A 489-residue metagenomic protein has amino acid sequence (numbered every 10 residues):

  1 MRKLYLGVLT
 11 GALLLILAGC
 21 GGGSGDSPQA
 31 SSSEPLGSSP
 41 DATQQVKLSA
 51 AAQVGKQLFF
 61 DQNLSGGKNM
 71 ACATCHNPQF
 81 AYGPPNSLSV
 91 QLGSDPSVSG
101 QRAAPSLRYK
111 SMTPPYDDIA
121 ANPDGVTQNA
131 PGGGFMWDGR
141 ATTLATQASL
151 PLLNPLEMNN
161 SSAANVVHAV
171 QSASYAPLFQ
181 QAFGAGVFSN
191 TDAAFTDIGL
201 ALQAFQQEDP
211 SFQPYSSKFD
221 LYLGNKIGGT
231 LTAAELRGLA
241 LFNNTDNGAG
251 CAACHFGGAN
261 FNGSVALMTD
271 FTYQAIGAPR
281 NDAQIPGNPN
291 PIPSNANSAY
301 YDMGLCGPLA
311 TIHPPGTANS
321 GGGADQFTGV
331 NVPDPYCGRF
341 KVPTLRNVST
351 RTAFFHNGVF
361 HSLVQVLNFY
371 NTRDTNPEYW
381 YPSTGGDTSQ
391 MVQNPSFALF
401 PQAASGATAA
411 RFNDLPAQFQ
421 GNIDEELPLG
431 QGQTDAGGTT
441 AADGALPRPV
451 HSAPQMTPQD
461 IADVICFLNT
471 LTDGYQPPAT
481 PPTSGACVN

Functional and structural regions predicted by a protein language model:
M1-L9: Bacterial N-terminal signal peptides that target proteins for export
C20-N489: Periplasmic c-type cytochrome electron-transfer domains
